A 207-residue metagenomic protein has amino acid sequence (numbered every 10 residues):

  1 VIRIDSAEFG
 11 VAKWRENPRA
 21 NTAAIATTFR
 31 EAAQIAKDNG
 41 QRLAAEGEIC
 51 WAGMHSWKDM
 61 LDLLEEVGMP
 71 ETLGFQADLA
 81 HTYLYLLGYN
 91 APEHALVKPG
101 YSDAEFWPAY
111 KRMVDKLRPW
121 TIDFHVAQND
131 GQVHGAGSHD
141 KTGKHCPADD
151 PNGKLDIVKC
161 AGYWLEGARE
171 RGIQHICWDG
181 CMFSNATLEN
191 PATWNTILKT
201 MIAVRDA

Functional and structural regions predicted by a protein language model:
V1-F75: Active-site acidic/histidine proton-transfer and metal-coordination neighborhood in alpha/beta enzyme cores
T27, S56-A207: Histidine-acidic metal/acid-base catalytic patches
